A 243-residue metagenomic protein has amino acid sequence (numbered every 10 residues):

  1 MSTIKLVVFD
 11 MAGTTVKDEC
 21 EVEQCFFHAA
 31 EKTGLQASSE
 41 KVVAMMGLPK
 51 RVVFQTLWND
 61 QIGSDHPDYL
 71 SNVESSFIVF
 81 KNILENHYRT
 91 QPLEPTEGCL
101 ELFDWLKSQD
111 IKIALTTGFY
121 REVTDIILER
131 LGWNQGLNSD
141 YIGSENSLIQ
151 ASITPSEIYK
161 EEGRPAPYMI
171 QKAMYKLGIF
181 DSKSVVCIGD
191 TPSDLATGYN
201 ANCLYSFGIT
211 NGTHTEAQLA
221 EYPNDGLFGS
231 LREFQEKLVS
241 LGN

Functional and structural regions predicted by a protein language model:
S2, Q109-I111, L177-S182, L241-G242: Glycine-rich phosphate-binding loop signature in dinucleotide/nucleotide-binding domains
S2-L100, S108-Q109: N-terminal helical cap/lid subdomain that shapes the substrate entry/recognition surface in HAD-like hydrolases
K17, G189-D190: Acidic di-acidic motifs
E85-L115, F119-G132, P167: Short, acidic loop-to-helix structural element flanking the phosphoryl-transfer center in phosphate-processing enzymes
R121-V186, P192-N200, E216-Q218: Substrate-recognition "cap/lid" segment bordering the active-site pocket of phosphatases
N211-Y222: Short, glycine/polar-rich helix-capping loops at beta-to-alpha or helix-loop-helix junctions that flank or form
G226-E233: Short acidic-hydrophobic, aromatic-tinged amphipathic segments that line or gate anion-handling sites
